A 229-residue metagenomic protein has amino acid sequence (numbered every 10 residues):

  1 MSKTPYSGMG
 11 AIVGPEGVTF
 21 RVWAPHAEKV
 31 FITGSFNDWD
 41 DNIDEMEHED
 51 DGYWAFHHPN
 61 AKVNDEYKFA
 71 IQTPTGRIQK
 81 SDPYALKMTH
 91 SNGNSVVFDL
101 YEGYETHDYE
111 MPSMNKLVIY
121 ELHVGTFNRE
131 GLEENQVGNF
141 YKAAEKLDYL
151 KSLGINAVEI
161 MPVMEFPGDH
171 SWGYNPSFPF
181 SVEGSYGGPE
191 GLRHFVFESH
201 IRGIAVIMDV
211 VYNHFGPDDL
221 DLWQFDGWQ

Functional and structural regions predicted by a protein language model:
M1-T19, D44, H48-E121, T126-N135 (+1 more regions): The feature marks proteins involved in alpha-glucan
V22, G34, H58, I71 (+2 more regions): Glycine-rich, histidine-containing beta strand-loop boundary motifs that form or position
W23-V30: Short proline/glycine-enriched turn/loop motifs at strand-loop junctions of beta-rich domains
V30-I32, Y67: Short beta-strand elements bearing conserved aromatic residues within extracellular beta-rich modules
S35-D40, P74: Change "in extracellular beta-sheet-rich domains … of secreted and cell-surface proteins" to "in beta-sheet-rich domains
M111-M114, H123-Q229: Substrate-binding/active-site clefts of carbohydrate-active enzymes
